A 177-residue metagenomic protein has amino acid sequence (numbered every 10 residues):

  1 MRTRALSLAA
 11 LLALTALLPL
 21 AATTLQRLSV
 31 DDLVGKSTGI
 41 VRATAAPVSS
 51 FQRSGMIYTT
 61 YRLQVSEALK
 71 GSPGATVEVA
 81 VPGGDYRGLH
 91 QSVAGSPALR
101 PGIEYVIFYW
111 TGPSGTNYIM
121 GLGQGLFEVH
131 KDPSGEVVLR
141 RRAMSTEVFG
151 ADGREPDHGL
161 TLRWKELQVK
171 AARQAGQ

Functional and structural regions predicted by a protein language model:
M1-A10: Bacterial N-terminal signal peptides that target proteins for export
S7, L17-Q177: Transition segments tied to proteolytic processing and entry into folded domains
